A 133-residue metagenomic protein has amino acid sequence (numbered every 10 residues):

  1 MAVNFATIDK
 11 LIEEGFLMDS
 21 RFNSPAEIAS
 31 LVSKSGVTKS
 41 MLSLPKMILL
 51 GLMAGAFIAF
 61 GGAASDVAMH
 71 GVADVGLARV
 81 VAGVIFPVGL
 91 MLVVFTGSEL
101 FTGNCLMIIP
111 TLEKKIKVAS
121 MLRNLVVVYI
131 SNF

Functional and structural regions predicted by a protein language model:
V3-F133: Alpha-helical transmembrane segments and their helix-helix packing motifs
